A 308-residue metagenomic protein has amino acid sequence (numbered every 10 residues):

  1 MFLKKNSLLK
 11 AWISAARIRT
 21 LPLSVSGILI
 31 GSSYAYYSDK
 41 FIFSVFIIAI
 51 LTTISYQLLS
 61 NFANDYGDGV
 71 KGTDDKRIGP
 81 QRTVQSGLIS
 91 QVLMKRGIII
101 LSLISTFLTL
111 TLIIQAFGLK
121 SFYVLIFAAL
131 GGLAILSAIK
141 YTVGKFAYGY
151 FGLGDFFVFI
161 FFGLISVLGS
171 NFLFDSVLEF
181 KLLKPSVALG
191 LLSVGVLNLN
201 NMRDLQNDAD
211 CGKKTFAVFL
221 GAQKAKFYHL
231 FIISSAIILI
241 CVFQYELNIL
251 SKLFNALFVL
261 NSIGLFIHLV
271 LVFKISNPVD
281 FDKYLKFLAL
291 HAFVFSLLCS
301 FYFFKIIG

Functional and structural regions predicted by a protein language model:
M1-I48, Y141, K145-F151, V158: Topogenic membrane-insertion module of multi-pass membrane proteins
K5, R82-V177: Intramembrane alpha-helical segments
V25-I30, F156-N171, V218-A222, L285-C299: Small-residue-rich segments of transmembrane alpha-helices in multi-pass membrane proteins, especially helix faces
I30, D39-A63, I126-I139, E179-L199: Membrane-embedded alpha-helical segments that form the functional core of polytopic membrane enzymes, especially those
S55-I78, V194-A217: Acidic (Asp/Glu-rich) catalytic motifs at the cytosolic membrane interface
N61, D65, L136-G149, L197 (+3 more regions): C-terminal ends of transmembrane helices
R77-G118, K214-L250, L290: Multi-pass membrane catalytic core of lipid/isoprenoid biosynthesis enzymes
Y245-G308: Extended hydrophobic alpha-helices typical of membrane-associated regions
